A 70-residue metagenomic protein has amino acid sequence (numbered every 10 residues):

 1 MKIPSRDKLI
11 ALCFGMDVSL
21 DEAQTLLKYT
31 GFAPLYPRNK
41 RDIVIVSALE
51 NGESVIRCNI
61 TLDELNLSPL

Functional and structural regions predicted by a protein language model:
M1-G15: Short, basic-rich loop-to-helix N-cap that marks the start of a DNA-contacting helix
S5, D17-E22, S54: Helix N-cap / loop-to-helix initiation motif
F14-D17, G31: Generic short alpha-helical segment signal, independent of protein family or function, capturing local helix propensity
E22-G52, D63-L70: Short amphipathic recognition helices of helix-turn-helix/homeodomain-type DNA-binding modules
I60: Metal-dependent phosphohydrolase cores
